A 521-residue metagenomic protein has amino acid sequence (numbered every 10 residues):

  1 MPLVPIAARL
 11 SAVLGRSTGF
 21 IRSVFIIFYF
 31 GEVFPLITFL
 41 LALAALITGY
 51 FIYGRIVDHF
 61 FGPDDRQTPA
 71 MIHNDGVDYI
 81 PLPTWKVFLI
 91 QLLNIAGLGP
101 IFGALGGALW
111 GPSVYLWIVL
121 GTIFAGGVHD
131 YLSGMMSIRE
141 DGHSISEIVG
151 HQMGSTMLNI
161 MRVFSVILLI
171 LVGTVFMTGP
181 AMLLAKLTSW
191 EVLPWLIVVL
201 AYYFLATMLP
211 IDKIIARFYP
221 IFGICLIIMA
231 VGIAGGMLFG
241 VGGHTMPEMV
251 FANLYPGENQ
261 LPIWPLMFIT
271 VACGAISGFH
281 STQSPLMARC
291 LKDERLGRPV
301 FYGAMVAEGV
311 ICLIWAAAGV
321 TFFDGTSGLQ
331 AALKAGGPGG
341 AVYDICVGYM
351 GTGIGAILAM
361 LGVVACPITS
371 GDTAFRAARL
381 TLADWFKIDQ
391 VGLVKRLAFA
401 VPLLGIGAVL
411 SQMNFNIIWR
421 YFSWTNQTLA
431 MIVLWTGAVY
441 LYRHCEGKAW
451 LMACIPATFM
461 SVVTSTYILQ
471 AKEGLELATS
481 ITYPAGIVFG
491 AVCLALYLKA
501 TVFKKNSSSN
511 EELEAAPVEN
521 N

Functional and structural regions predicted by a protein language model:
F34-G54, G107-S137, S146, T482-G490: Extracellular loop-to-transmembrane helix junctions
A45-I101, L266, D293-L296, A516-N520: Membrane-interface "cap" regions at the ends of multi-pass membrane proteins
A45-Y50, A125-D141, I145-M208, A272-I276 (+2 more regions): Helix-loop-helix module between adjacent transmembrane segments
R55-I80, G103-G107, P112, L120 (+6 more regions): Flexible loop linkers connecting adjacent transmembrane helices in multi-pass alpha-helical membrane transporters
P83-G99, A234-G242, A252-W315, L358-S370: Hydrophobic, membrane-embedded alpha-helices of multi-pass small-molecule transporters
S155-R162, V166, L193-I197, G303-C312 (+6 more regions): Loop-to-transmembrane helix boundary motifs in multi-pass membrane proteins
G173-M177, A181-I197, A206-T207, L226-Y255 (+2 more regions): Hydrophobic alpha-helical segments and their helix-loop junctions in multi-pass secondary transporters
M237-E248, Y302-Y343: Extracellular/periplasmic helix-exit of transmembrane alpha-helices
